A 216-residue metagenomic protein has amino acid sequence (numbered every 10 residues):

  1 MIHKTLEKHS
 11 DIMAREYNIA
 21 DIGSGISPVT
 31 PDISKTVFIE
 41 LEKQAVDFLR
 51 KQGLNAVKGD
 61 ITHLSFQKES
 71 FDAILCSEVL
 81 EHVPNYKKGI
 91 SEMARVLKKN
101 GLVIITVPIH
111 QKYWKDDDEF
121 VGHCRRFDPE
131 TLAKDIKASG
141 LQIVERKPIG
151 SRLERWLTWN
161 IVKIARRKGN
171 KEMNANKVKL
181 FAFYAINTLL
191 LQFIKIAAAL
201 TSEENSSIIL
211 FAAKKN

Functional and structural regions predicted by a protein language model:
M1-E69, A73-S77, I90, R126 (+4 more regions): Conserved N-terminal segment of class I S-adenosyl-L-methionine
T5, P84-E92, V96, L102-A212: S-adenosyl-L-methionine-dependent methyltransferase catalytic module, highlighting the catalytic core
K35-T36, V79, V83, V121-G122: A generic secondary-structure micro-motif detector that highlights 1-2 residue hydrophobic/ambivalent hotspots embedded
H63, E81, Q111: Active-site micro-motifs of SAM-dependent methyltransferase domains
S77-L80, T106: Residues lining the SAM
K215-N216: Generic C-terminal helix-cap and adjacent flexible tail
